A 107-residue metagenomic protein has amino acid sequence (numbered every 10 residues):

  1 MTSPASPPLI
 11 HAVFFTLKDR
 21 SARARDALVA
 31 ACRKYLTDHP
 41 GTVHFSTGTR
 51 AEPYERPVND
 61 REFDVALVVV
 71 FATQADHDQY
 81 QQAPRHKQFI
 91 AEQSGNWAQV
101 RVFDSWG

Functional and structural regions predicted by a protein language model:
M1-V68, A72-Q79, S105-G107: Short S/T/G/P-rich N-terminal loop/turn motif that feeds into the first structured element of a domain
Q74-G95, V100: C-terminal structural segments of small proteins and small subunits
